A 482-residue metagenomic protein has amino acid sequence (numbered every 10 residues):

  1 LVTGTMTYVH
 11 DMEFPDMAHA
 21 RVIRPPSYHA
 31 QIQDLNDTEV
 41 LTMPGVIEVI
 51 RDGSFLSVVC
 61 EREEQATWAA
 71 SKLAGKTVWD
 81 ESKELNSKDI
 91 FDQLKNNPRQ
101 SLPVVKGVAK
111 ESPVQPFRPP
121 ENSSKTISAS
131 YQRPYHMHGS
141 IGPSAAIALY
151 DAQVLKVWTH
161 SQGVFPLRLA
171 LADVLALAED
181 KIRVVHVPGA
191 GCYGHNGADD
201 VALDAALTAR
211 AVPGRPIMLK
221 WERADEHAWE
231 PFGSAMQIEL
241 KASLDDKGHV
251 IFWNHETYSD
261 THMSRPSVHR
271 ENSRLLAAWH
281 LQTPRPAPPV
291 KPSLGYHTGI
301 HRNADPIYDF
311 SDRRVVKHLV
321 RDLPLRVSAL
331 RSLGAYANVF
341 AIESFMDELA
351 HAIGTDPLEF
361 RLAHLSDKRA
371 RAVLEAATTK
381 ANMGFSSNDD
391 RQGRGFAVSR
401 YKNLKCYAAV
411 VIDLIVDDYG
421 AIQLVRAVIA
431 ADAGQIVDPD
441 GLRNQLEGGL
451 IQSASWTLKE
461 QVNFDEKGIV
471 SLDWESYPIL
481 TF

Functional and structural regions predicted by a protein language model:
L1-A431, Q435, L458-E466, L472-W474 (+1 more regions): Structural alpha/beta core scaffold segments of enzyme domains
I436-I451: Conserved phosphate-binding loops in nucleotide/dinucleotide-binding enzymes
